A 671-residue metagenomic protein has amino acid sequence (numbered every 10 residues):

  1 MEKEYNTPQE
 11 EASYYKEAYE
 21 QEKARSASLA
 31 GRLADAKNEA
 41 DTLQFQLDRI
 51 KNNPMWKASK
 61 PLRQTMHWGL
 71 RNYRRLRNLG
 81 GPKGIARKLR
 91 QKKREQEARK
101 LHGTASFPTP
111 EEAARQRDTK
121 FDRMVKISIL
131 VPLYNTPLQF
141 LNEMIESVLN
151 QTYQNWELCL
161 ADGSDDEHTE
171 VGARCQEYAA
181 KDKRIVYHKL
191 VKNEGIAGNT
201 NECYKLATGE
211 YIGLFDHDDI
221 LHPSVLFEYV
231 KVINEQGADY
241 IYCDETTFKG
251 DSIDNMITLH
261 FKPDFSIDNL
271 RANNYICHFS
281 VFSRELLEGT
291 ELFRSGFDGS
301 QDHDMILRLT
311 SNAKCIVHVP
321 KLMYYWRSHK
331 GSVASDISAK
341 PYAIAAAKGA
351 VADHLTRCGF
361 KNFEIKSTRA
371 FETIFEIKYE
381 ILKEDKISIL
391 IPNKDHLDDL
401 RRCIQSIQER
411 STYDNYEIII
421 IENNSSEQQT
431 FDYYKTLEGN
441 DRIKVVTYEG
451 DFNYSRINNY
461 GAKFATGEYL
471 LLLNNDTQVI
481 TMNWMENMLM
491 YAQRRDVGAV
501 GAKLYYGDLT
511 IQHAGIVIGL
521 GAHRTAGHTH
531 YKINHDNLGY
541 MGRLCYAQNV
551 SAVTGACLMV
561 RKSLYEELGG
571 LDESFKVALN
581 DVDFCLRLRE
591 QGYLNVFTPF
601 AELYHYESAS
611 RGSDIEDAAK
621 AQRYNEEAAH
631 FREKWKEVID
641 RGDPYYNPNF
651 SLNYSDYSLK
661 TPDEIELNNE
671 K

Functional and structural regions predicted by a protein language model:
M1-R123, E637, Y645, I665: Boundary detector for helix-to-coil junctions that initiate low-complexity/charged tails
L89, K93-A339, D353: Nucleotide-sugar donor-binding/catalytic module of glycosyltransferases that assemble extracellular/cell-envelope
I127-T136, M144, N150-Q151, A161-G163 (+4 more regions): A conserved hydrophobic helix/loop-capping motif in glycosyltransferases and polysaccharide synthases
V191-G198, Y204-A207, D298-G299, E449-I457 (+3 more regions): A short, glycine-/small-residue-rich helix N-cap motif at loop->alpha-helix starts within glycosyltransferase
A197, K205, D254-E285, S455-I457 (+3 more regions): A recurrent flexible, glycine/aromatic-enriched loop bordering the glycosyltransferase active site that acts as
G209-I220, G467-I480: Short beta-strand-to-loop acidic/aromatic patch adjacent to the donor-nucleotide binding site
I220, S224-M256, T477-H523: Conserved donor NDP-sugar-binding/catalytic core segment of glycosyltransferases
L286, G296-L322, V351, W484-M488 (+2 more regions): A short, conserved alpha-helix in the catalytic core of glycosyltransferases
